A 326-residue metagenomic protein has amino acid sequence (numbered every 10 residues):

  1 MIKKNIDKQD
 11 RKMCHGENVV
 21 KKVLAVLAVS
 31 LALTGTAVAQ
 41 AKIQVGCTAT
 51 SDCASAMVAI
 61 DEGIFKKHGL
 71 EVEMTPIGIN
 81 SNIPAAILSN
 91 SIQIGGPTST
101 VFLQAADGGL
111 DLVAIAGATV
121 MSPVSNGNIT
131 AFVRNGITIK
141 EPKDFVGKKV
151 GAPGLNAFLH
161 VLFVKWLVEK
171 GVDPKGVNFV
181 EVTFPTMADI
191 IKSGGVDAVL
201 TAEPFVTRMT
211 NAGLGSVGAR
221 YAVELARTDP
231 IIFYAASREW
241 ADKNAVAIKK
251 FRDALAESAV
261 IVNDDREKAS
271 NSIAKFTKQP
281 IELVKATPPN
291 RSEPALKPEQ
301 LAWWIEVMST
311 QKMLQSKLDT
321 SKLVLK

Functional and structural regions predicted by a protein language model:
K3, E17-V23: Positively charged n-region of N-terminal signal peptides that target proteins for export
V19, G35-A39: Sec/Tat signal peptide C-region and signal peptidase I cleavage site
A25-T34: Bacterial N-terminal signal peptides
A41-K170, E181, D197-E203, A219 (+1 more regions): Short, glycine-/small- and polar/acidic-enriched structural segments that line small-molecule recognition paths
T100, V180, P185-S272: Pocket-lining segment of extracytoplasmic ligand-binding domains
N135-K143, V172-P174, E239-I248: Short helix-loop capping/hinge motifs at secondary-structure junctions, enriched in acidic/polar residues
A241-M313: Secondary-structure end/capping motifs
S309-K326: Conserved C-terminal helix/tail region of periplasmic/extracytoplasmic solute-binding proteins
